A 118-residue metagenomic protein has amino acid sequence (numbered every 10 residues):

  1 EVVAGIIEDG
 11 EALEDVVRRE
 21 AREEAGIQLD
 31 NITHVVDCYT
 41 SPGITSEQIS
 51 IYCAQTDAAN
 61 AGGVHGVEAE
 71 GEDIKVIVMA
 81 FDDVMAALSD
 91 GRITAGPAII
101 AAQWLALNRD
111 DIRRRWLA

Functional and structural regions predicted by a protein language model:
E1: Glycine-rich loop-to-alpha-helix module at the N-terminal edge of alpha/beta enzyme cores
A4-G96, R115-A118: Unchanged
A102: C-terminal boundary of histidine-terminating zinc-finger modules
L105-A118: Short helix-capping/linker segments at secondary-structure and domain boundaries
